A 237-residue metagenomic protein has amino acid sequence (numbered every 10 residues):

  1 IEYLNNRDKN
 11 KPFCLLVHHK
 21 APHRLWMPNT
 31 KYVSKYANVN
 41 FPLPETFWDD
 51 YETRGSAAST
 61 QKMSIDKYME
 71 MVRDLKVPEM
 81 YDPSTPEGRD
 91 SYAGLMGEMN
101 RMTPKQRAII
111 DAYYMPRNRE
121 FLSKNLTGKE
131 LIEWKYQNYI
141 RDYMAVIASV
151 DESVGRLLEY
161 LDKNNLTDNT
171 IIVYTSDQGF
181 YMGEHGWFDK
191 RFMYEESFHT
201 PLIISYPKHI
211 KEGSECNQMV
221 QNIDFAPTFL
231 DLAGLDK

Functional and structural regions predicted by a protein language model:
Y3-K9, L16-N169, V173-V220, L232-D236: Active-site-proximal cap/lid insertion segments
N222, A226: Zinc-coordinating Cys/His ligand positions in small cysteine/histidine-rich zinc-finger domains
